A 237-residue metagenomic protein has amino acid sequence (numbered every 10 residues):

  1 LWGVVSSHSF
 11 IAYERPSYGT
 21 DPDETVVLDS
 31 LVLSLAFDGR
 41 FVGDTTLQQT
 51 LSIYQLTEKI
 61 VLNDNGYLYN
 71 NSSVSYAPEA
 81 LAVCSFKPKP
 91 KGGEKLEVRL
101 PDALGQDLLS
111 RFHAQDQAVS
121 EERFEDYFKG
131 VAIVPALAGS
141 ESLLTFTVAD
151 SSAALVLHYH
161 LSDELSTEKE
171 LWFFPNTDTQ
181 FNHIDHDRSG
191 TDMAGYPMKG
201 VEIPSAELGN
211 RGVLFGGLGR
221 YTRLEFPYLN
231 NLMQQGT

Functional and structural regions predicted by a protein language model:
L1-T237: Secreted, disulfide-rich extracellular signaling modules
